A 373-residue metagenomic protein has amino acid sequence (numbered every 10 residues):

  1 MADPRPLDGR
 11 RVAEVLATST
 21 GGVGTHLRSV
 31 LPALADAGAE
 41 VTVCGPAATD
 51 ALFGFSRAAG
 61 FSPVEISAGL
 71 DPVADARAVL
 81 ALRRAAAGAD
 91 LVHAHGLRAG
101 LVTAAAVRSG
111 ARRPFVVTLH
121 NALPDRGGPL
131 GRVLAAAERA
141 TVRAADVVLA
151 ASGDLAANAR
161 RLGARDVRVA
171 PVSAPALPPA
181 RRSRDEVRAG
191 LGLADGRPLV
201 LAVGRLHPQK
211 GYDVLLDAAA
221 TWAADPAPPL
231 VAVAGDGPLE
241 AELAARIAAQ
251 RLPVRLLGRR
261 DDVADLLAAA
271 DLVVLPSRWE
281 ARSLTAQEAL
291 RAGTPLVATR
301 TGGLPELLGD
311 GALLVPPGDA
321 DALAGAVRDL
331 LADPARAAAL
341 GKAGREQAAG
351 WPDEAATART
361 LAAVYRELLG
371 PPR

Functional and structural regions predicted by a protein language model:
D3, L7-D8, A13-A76, D154-R160 (+1 more regions): N-terminal strand-loop element at the rim of the active site of nucleotide-sugar-dependent glycosyltransferases
G24-P32, P198, A202-T221, P238-A244 (+1 more regions): A conserved mid-protein helix/loop that constitutes part of the nucleotide-sugar donor-binding site
A94-G100, L119: Short His-centered aromatic/hydrophobic patch
R143-R168, A176-P178: A short, active-site helix/loop in glycosyltransferases that binds the activated sugar's phosphate group
R259, R278: Aromatic "clamp/platform" in nucleotide-sugar-dependent glycosyltransferases that forms part of the donor/acceptor
P295-A298: Short hydrophobic beta-strand element within catalytic cores of glycosyltransferases and related nucleotide-activated
L307-D321, D329-A335: Conserved acidic donor-binding segment of nucleotide-sugar-dependent glycosyltransferases
D329, R336-W351, T357-A362: A short, well-ordered alpha-helix in the C-terminal region of glycosyltransferases
